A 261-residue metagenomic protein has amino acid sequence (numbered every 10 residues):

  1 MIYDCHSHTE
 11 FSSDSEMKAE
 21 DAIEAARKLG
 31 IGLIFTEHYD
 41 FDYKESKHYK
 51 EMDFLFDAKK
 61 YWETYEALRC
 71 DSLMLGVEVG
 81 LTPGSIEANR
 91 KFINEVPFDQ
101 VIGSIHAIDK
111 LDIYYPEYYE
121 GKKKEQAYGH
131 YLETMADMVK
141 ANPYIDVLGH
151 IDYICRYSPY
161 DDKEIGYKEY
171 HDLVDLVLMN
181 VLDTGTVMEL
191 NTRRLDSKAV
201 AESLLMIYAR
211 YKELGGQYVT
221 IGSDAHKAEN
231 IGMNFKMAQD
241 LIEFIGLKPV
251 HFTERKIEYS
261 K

Functional and structural regions predicted by a protein language model:
M1-P83, I93-P97, Y157-K168, G222 (+3 more regions): An N-terminally biased module of ancient metal coordination in phosphate/nucleic-acid-related enzymes
H6, A26, V101, H150 (+3 more regions): Conserved, mostly hydrophobic/aromatic
G30-I31, F98, I145, G216: A structural motif
L33-F35, V101, L148, M188 (+1 more regions): Hydrophobic residues within beta-strands of alpha/beta enzymes
K47-D183: Extended substrate/RNA-proximal surfaces in nucleic-acid metabolism proteins
L73-L75, M188, P249: Generic structural signal for residues in well-ordered beta-strands
K168-I231: Active-site-adjacent C-terminal substructures of enzyme catalytic domains
I245-L247, K256-K261: C-terminal regulatory/interaction regions
